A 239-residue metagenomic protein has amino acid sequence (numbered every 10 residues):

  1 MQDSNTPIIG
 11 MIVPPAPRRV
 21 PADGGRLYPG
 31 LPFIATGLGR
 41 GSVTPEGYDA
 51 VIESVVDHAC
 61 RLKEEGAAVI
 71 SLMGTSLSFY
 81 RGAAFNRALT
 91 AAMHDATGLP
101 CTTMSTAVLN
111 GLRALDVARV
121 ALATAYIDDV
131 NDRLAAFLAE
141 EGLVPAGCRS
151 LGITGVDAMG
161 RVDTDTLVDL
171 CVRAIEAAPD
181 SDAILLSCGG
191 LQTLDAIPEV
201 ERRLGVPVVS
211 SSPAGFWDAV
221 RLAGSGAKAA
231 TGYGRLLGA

Functional and structural regions predicted by a protein language model:
M1-D57, D129-N131, A135-D163: N-terminal glycine-rich anion-binding loop in soluble enzyme alpha/beta folds
I52-E65, D169-S181: Short, well-structured alpha-helical segments in soluble
A59-T106: Glycine/small-residue-rich loop that forms an oxyanion/phosphate-binding "nest" at active or ligand-binding sites
A68-M73, A121-L122, S181-C188: Periplasmic-binding protein-like
S71-L72, C101-S105, G147, L186 (+1 more regions): General beta-strand structural signal in soluble alpha/beta enzymes
M93-V156, L237-A239: Conserved beta-alpha
I153-A158, L204, V208-K228: Short, flexible loop segments at boundaries between secondary-structure elements
D169-V200, F216: Hydrophobic alpha-helical
